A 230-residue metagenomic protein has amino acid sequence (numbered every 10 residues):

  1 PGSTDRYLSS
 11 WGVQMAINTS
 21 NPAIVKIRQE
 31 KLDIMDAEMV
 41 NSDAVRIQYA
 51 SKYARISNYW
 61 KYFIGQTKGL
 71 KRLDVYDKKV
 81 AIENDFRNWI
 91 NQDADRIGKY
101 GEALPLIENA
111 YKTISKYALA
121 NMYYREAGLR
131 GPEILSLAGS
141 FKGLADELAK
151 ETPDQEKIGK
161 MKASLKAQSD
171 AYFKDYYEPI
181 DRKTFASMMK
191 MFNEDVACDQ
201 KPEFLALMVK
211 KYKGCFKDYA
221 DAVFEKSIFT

Functional and structural regions predicted by a protein language model:
P1-T230: Terminal presequence/propeptide segments associated with secretion/organelle targeting and zymogen/polyprotein
